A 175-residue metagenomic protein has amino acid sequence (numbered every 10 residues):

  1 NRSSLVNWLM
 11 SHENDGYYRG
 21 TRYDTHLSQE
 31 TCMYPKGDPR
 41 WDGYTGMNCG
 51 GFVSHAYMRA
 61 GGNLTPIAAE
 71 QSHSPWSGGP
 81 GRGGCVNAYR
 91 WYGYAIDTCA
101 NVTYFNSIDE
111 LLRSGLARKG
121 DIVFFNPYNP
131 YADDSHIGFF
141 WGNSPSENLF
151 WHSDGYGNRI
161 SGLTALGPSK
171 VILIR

Functional and structural regions predicted by a protein language model:
N1-G79: N-terminal capping segments
R2, V6, E147, K170: A residue-level signal for beta-strand positions that form part of recognition/binding surfaces within mature
N7, T103, I172-L173: N-terminal non-cleavable signal-anchor helices
Y34, D133-D134, G167: Short, solvent-exposed coil/turn segments
L64-S161: ...with weaker cross-activation on analogous glycine-rich loops/strands in unrelated enzymes
T164-R175: Low-complexity, Gly/Ser/Thr/Pro-rich intrinsically disordered linker/tail segments
